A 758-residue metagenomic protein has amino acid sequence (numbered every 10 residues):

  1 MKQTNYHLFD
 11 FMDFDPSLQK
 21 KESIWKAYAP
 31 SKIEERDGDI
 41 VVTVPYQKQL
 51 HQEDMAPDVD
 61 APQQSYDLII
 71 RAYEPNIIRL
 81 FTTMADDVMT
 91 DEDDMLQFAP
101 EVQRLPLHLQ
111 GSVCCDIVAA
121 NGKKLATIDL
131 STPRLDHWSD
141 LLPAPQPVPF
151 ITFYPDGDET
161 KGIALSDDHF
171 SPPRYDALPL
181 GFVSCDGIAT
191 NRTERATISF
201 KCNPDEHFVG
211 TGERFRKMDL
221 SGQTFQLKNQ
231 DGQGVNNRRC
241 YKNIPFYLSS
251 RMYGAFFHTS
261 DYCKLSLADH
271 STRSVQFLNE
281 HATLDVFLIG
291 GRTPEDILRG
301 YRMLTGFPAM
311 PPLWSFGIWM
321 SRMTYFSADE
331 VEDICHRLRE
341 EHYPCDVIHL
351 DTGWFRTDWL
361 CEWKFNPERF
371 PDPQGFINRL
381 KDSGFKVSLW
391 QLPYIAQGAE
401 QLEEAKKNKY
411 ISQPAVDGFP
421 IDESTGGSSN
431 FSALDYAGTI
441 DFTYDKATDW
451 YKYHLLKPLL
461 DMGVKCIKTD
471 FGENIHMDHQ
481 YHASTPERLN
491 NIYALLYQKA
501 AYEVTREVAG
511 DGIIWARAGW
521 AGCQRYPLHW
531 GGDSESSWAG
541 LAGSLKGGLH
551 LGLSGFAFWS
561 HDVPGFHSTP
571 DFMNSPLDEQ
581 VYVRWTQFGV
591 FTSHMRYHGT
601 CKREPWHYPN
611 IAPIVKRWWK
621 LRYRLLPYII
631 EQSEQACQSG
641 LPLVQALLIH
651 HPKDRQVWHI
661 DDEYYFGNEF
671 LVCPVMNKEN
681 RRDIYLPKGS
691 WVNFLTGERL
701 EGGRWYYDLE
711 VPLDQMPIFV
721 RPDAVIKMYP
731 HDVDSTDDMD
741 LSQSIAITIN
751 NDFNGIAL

Functional and structural regions predicted by a protein language model:
K2-D13, S23, Y46-Q49, D60-P62 (+7 more regions): Catalytic and substrate-binding clefts that recognize carbohydrates or anionic sugar/phosphate headgroups
M12-I69: N-terminal-proximal low-complexity accessory segments that begin disordered and transition into the first
R36, A72-N76, G111: Residue-level recognition of beta-strand termini and adjacent short loop/turns
A56-P57, D67-L68, G232-V235, K242-I244 (+12 more regions): Generic recognition of flexible, low-complexity loop/linker segments
Q63, R239-C240, L248, F277-N279 (+23 more regions): Active-site-proximal structural scaffolding
T83-A85, E92, D136-L141, P145-D158 (+6 more regions): Aromatic- and carboxylate-enriched substrate-binding clefts and catalytic-loop regions of carbohydrate-active enzymes
Y502-E507, D511-I513, G519-W530, G540-G543 (+2 more regions): Catalytic core of carbohydrate-active enzymes
